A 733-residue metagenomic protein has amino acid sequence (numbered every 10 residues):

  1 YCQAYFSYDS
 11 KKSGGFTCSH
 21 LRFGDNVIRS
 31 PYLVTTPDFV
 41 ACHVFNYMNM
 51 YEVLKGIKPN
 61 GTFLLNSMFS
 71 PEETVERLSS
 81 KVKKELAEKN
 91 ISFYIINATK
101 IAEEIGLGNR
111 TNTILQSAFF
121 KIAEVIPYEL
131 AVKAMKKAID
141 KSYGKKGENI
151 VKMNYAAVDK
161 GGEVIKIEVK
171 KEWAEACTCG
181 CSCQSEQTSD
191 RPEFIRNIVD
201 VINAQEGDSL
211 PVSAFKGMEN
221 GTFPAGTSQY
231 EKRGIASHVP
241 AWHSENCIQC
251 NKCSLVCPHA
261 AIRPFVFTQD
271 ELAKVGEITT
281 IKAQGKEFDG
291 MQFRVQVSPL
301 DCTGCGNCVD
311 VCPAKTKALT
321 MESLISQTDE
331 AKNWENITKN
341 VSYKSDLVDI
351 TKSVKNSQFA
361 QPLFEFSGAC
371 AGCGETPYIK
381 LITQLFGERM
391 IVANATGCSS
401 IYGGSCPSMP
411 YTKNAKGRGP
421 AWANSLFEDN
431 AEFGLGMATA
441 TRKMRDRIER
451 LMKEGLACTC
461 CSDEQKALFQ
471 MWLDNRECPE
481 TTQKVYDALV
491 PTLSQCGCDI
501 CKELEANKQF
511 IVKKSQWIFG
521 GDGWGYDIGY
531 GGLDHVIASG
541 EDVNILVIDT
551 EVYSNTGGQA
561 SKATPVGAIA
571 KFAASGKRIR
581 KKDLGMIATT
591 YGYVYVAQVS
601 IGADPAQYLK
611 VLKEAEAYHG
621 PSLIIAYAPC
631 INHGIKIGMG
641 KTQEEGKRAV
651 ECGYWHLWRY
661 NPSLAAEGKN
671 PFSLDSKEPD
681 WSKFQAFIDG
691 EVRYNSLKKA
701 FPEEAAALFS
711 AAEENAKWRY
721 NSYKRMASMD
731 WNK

Functional and structural regions predicted by a protein language model:
Y1-I202, L272-E277, V566-K571, A628-A666: Active-site cofactor/cluster-binding pocket
Y1-P59, G368, G374-I391, S400-K413 (+3 more regions): Thiamine diphosphate
F6-V44, M48, E148, V158 (+5 more regions): A structural-propensity feature for long, helix-poor, extended segments
G14-T17, E52-V53, T74-L78, I105-G108 (+14 more regions): Short acidic, glycine/serine/threonine-rich loops at helix termini
I28-P31, T35, A102-G106, I126 (+13 more regions): Alpha-helix capping and helix-loop boundary segments enriched in small/acidic/polar residues
A131, M135, G144-D301, V309-W517 (+10 more regions): Ferredoxin-type iron-sulfur electron-transfer modules and their immediate structural context
C496-C498, V512-G520, D527-V543, I548-E678: Glycine-rich ThDP/TPP pyrophosphate-binding loop and its adjacent helix/strand module within ThDP-dependent enzymes
